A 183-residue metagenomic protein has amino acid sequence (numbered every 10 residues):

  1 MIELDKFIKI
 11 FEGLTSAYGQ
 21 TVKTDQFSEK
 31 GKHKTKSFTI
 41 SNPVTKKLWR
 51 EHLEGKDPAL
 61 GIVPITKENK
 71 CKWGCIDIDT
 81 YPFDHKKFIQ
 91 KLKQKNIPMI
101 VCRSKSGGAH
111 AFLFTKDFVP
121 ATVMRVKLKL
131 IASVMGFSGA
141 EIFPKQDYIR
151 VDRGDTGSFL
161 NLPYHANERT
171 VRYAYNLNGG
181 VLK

Functional and structural regions predicted by a protein language model:
M1-W73, Y81-Q90, T156-F159, Y164-N167: DNA replication initiation on ssDNA origins
Y18-G19, I97-V101, G139-A140: Short secondary-structure junctions
F27-S37, A111-L113, V151-R153, V171-A174: Short, solvent-exposed polar/charged micro-motifs at secondary-structure junctions
D57-I89, Q94, T115-K183: DNA replication initiation modules
V101-H110: Short, conserved phosphate-binding/catalytic loop or strand-edge motifs used in phosphoryl-/nucleotidyl-transfer
